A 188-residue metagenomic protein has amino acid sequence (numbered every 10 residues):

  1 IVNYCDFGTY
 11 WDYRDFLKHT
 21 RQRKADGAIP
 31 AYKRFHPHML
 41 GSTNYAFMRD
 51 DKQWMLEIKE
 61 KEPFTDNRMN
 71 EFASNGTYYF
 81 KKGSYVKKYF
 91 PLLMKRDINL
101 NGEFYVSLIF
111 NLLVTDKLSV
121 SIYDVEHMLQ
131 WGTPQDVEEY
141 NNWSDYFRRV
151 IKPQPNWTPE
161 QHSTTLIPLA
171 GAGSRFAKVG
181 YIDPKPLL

Functional and structural regions predicted by a protein language model:
I1-F47: Conserved beta-loop-beta/alpha segment of the NTase-like Rossmann-fold superfamily that binds/positions NTPs
N3, Y123, L166-P168: Short hydrophobic segments within beta-strands
K24-A25, K117, E160-H162: A general structural motif
F47-D50, I122, L187: A structural signal for short hydrophobic beta-strand segments in well-ordered beta-sheet cores
W54-Q154: Catalytic-core segments of class I nucleotidyltransferases/pyrophosphorylases that form NMP-activated intermediates
K81, G171-G173, L187: Active-site beta-to-alpha loop of glycosyltransferases that engages the nucleotide-sugar donor
I151-Y181: N-terminal nucleotide-binding beta1-loop-alpha1 segment
I182-L188: Short catalytic helix/loop segments, enriched in acidic residues and glycine and frequently bearing histidine
